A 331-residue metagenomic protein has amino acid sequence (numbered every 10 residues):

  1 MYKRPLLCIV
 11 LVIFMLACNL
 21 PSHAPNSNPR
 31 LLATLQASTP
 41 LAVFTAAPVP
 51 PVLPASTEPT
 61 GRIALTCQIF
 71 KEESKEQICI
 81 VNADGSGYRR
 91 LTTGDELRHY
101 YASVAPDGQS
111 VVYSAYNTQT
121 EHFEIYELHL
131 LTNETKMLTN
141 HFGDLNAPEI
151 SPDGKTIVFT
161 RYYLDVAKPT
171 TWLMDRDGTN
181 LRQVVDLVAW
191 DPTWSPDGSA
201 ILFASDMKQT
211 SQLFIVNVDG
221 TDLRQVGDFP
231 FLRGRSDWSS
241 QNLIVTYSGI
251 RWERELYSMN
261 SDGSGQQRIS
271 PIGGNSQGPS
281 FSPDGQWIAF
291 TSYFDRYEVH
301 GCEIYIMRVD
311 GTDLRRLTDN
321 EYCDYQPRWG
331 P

Functional and structural regions predicted by a protein language model:
Y2-K3, V12, C18-P331: Sequence signature of WD/YWTD-type beta-propeller architectures
